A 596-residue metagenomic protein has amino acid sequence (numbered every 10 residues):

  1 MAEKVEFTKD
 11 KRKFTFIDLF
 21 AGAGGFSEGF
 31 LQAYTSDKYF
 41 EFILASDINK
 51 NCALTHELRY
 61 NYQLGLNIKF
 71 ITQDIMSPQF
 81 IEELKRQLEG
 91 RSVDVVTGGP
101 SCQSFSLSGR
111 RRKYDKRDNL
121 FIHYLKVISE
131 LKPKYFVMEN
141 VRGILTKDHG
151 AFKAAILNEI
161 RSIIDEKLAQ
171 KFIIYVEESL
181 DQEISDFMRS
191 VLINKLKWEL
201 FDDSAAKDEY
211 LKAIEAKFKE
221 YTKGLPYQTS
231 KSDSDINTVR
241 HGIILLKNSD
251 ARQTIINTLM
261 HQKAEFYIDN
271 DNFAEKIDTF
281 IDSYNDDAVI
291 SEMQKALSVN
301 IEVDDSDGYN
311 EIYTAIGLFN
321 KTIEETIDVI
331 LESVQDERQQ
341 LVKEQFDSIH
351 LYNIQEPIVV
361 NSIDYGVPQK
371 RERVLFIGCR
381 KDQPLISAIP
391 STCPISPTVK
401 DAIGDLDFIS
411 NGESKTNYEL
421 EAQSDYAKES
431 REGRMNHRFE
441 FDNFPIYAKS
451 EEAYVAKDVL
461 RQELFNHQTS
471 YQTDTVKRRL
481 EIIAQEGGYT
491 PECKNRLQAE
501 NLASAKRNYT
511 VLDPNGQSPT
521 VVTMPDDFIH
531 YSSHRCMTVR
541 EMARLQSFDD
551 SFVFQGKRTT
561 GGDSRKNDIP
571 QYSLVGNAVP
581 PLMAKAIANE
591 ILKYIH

Functional and structural regions predicted by a protein language model:
A2-K134, M138-N158, D165-T326, P357-I358: Core alpha/beta nucleotide-donor-binding catalytic domains of modification enzymes
F14, K276, Y284-D287, L385-P390 (+2 more regions): C-terminal target-recognition/interaction regions appended to catalytic cores
Q63, L88-G90, V367-K370, L512-N515: Extracellular/periplasmic catalytic domains that process cell-envelope and extracellular macromolecules
S101-Q103, R142-G143, I363-G366, K381-Q383 (+2 more regions): Short, solvent-exposed loop/turn segments at secondary-structure junctions
T326-Q355: Extended, Lys/Arg-enriched charged tracts that mediate electrostatic binding to polyanionic substrates
E356, K370-V374, V399, Q517: Residues that flank catalytic or metal-binding motifs in active/ligand-binding sites
V360-G366, N508-Y509: Short, solvent-exposed loop/turn elements at beta->coil junctions and helix N-caps that rim active or binding pockets
P368-I386: Conserved beta strand-loop-helix elements of the APE1-like EEP
